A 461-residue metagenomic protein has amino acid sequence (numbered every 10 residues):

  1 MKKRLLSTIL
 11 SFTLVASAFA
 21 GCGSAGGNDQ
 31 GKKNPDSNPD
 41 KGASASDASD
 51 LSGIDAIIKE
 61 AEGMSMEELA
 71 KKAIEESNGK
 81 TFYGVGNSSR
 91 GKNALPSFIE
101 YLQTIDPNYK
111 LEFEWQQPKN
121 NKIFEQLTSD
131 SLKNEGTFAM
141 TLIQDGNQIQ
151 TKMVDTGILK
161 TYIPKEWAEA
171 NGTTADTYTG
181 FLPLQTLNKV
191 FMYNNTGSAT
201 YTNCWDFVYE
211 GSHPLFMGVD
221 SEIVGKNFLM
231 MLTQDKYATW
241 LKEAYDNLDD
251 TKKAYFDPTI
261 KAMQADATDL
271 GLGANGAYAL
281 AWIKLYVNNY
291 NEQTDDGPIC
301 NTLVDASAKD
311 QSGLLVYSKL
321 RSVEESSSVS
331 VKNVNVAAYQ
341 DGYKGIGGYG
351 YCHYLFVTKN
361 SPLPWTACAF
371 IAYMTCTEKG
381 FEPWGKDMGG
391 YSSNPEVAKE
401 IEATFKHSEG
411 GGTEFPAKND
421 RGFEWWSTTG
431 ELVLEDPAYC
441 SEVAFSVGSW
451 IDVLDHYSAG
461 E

Functional and structural regions predicted by a protein language model:
L10, L14-A18: Hydrophobic core
F19-P35: Bacterial lipoprotein signal-peptidase II cleavage site
K32, D36-G53, I58-F82, Y209: Immediate post-signal peptide segment of exported/extracytoplasmic ligand-binding proteins
G42-D47, M66-S77, S88-K110, F191 (+1 more regions): Short, polar/charged alpha-helical segment
S46-S49, G53-A56, E62, E67 (+1 more regions): Conserved C-terminal helix/tail region of periplasmic/extracytoplasmic solute-binding proteins
K80-E100, E112-Q126, G136-P298: Extracytoplasmic ligand-binding site segments that recognize negatively charged/polar headgroups
A277-L280, V287-N360: Extracytoplasmic/periplasmic substrate-binding proteins
Y349-L434: Mature extracytoplasmic/periplasmic domains
